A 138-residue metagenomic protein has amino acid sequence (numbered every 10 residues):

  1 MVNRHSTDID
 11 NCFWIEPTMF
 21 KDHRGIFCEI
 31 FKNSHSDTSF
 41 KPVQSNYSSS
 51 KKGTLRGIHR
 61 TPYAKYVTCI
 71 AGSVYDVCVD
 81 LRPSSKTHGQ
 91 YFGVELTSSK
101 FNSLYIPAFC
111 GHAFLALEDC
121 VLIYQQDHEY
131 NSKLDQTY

Functional and structural regions predicted by a protein language model:
M1-S99, C120, Y124, H128-Y138: Non-catalytic, conserved peripheral segments adjacent to functional cores
L96-E118: Conserved metal-binding segment of the jelly-roll/cupin
